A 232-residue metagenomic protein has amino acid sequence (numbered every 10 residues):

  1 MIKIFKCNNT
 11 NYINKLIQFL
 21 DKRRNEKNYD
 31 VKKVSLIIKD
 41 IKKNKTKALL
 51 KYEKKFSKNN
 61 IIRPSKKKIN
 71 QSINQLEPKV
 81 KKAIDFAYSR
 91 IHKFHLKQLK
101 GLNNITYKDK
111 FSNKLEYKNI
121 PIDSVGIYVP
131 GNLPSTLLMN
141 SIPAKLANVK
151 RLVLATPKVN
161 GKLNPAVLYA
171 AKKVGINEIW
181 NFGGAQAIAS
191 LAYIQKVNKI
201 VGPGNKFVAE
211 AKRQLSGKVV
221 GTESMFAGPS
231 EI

Functional and structural regions predicted by a protein language model:
M1-D123: N-terminal Rossmann-like NAD(P)+-binding subdomain of aldehyde/semialdehyde dehydrogenases
R23, I38, Y128-G131, L152-K158 (+3 more regions): Flexible, glycine/proline-enriched loop segments at strand-loop-helix junctions that form or flank small-ligand binding
K32, I120, A147, V174 (+2 more regions): Structured loop/turn residues at beta-strand edges in well-structured enzyme cores
L36, D40, K51, A83-F86 (+7 more regions): Alpha-helical scaffold segments in soluble metabolic enzymes
K47, Y128, K206: Gly/Ser/Thr-rich beta-alpha loop segments that engage phosphate groups in nucleotides
S57-K58, N160-G161, Q186-I188: Short secondary-structure capping/turn micro-motifs that flank functional sites
K108-Y169: Conserved small-residue-rich beta-alpha loop and adjacent elements that most often cradle the phosphate/pyrophosphate
G175-I232: Conserved NAD(P)+-binding/catalytic subdomain of aldehyde/semialdehyde dehydrogenases
